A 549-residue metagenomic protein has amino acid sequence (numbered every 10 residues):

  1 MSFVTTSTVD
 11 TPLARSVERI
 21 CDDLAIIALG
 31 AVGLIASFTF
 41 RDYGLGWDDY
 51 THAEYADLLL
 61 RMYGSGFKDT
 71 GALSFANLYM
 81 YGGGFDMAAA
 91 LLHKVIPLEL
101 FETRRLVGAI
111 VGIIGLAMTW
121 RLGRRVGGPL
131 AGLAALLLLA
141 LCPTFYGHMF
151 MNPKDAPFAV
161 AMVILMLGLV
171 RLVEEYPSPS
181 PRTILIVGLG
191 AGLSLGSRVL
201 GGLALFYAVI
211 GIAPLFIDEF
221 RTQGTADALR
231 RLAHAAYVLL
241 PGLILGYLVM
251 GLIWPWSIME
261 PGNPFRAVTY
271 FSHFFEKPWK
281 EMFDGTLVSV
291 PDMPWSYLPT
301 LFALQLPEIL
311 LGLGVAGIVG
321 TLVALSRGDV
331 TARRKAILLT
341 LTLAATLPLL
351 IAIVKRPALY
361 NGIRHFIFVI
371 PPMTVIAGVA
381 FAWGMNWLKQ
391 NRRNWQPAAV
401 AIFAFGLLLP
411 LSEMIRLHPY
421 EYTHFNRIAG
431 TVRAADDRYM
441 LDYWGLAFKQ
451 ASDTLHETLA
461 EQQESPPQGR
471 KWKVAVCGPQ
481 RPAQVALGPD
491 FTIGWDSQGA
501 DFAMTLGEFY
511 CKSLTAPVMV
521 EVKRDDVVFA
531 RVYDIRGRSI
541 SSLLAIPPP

Functional and structural regions predicted by a protein language model:
C21-L29, T119-L141, V160, P177-R182 (+4 more regions): Transmembrane-helix signature of polytopic, membrane-embedded enzymes that assemble or transfer cell-envelope glycans
S37, D42, F85, W254-E260 (+3 more regions): Catalytic lumenal/periplasmic loop and adjoining terminal transmembrane helix of membrane glycan-assembly enzymes
L60-S65, L78-G83, M87, K94-P97 (+7 more regions): Transmembrane-lumen/periplasm boundary regions of multi-pass, lipid-linked membrane glycan transferases
G83, M87, V95-I114, L136 (+1 more regions): Loop-to-helix entry region of an early transmembrane alpha helix in multi-pass inner-membrane enzymes
L106-V126, I164, G168, L322-S326: Transmembrane-helix motifs of polytopic, lipid-linked glycan transferases
A135-A140, V163, L167, A191 (+1 more regions): Short helix- or helix-capping micro-motifs that position conserved polar/aromatic residues at function-defining sites
H148, D155-A159, S194-V199, L203 (+3 more regions): Hydrophobic/aromatic-rich transmembrane helices and adjacent perimembrane loops
L165-I184, D218-E219: Membrane-interface transmembrane helices that cradle and orient dolichyl/undecaprenyl
